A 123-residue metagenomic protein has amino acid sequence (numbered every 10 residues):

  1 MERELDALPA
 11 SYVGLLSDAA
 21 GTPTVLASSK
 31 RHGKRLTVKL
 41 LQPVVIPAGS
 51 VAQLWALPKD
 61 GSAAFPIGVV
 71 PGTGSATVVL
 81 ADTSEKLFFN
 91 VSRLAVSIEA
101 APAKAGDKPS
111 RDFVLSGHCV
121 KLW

Functional and structural regions predicted by a protein language model:
M1-W123: N-terminal targeting/export leaders
